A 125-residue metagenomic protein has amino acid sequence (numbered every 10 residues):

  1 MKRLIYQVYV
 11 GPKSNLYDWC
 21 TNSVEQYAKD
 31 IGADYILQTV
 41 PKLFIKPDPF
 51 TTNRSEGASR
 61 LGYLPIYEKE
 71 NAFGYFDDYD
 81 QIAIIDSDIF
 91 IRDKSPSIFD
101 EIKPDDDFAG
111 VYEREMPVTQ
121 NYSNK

Functional and structural regions predicted by a protein language model:
M1-G57, L64, E68, D77-Y79: N-terminal anchoring/stem segment of glycosyltransferases
Y6, I36, A83-I85, A109-G110: Hydrophobic/aromatic beta-strand patches that form the interior of the parallel beta-sheet core in alpha/beta enzyme
V40-F44, I89, R114-M116: Short beta-alpha junction loops
A58-S59, K125: Short, P/G- and charge-enriched loop/turn segments at secondary-structure junctions
K69-E70, D107: Small-molecule pocket liners
Y79-F90: Short beta-strand-to-loop acidic/aromatic patch adjacent to the donor-nucleotide binding site
I91-K125: Conserved donor-nucleotide/metal-binding helix-loop-beta segment in metal-dependent transferases, i.e., the alpha-helix
